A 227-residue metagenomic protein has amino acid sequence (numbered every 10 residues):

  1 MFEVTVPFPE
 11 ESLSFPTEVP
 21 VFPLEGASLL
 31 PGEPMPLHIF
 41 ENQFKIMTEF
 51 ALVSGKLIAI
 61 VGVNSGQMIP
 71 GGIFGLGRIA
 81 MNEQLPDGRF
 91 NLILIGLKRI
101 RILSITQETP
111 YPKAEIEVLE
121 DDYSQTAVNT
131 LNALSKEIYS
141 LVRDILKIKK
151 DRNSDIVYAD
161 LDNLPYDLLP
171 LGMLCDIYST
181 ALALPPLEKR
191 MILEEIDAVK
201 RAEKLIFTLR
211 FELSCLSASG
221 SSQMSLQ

Functional and structural regions predicted by a protein language model:
M1-Q227: N-terminal low-complexity, acidic/polar interaction/targeting segments
